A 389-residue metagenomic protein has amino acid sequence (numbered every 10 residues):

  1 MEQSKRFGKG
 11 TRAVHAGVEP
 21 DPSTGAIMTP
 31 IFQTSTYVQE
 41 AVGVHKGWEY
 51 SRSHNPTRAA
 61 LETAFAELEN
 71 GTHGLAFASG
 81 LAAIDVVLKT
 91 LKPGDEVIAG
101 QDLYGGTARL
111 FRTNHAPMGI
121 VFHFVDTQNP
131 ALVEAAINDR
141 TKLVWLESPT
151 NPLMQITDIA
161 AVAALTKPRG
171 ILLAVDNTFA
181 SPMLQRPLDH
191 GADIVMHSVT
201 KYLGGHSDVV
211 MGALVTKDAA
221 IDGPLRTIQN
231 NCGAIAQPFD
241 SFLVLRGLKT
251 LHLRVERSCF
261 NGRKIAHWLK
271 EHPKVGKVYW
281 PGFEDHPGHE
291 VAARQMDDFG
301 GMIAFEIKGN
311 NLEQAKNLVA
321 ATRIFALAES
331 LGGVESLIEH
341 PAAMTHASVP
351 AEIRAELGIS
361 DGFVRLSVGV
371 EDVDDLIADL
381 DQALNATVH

Functional and structural regions predicted by a protein language model:
E2-G10, A16-V18, A234, K277 (+2 more regions): Positively charged, small/polar-rich N-terminal and surface patches that mediate targeting and assembly and bind
E2-N55, L61-A64: N-terminal "arm"/small-domain region of PLP-dependent enzymes with the aminotransferase-like
E2-Q3, G74-K274, Y279: Conserved PLP-enzyme active-site core in the AAT-like
T36-D85, T90, G106-T113: Conserved N-terminal alpha-helix of the aminotransferase class I/II PLP-enzyme fold
V121-F122, D139, R254, G309-N310 (+1 more regions): PLP-dependent enzyme catalytic core of the Aspartate aminotransferase-like
V215, A304-E306, S367-G369: Short hydrophobic/aromatic beta-strand micro-patches that form the beta-sheet surface supporting nucleotide- or nucleic
C232-G233, A320-S330, A383-H389: A common structural junction motif
R263-G332, S336, V349-A355: Conserved small-domain helix->loop->beta segment predominantly found in fold-type I
